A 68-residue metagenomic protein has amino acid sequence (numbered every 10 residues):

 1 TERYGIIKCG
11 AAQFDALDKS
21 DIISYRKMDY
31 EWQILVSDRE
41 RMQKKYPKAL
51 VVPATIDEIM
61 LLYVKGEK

Functional and structural regions predicted by a protein language model:
T1-V36: ABC transporter nucleotide-binding domain
Y30-K68: C-terminal coupling/interaction segments
